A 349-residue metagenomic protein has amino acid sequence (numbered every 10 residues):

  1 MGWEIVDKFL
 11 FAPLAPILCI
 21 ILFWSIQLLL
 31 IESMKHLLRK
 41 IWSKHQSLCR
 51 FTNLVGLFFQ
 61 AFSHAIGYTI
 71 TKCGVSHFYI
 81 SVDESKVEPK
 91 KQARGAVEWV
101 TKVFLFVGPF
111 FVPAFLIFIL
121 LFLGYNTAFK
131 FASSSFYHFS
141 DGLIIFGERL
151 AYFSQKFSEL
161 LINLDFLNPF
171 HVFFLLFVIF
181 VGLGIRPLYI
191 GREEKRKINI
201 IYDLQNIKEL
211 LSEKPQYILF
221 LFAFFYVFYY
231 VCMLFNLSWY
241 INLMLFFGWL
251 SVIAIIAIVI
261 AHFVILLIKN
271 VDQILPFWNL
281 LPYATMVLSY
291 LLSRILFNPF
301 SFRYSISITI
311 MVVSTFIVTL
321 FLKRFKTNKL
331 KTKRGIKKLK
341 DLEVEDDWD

Functional and structural regions predicted by a protein language model:
G2-K35, S85-N242, I253-I258, H262 (+1 more regions): Metalloprotease/metallohydrolase-associated module, dominated by Zn2+-dependent proteases
K35-E98: Small-residue-rich helix-interface/hinge motifs
W42, F325-D349: Short, highly charged, low-complexity non-transmembrane loops/tails of multi-pass membrane proteins
L48-Q60, F146-A151, L339-D349: Cytosolic juxtamembrane regulatory segments of multi-pass membrane proteins
A61-H64, L291, V312-K333: C-terminal transmembrane-bundle signature of multipass membrane proteins, characterized by strong activation on
N236-M244, S293-T309: Extracellular/periplasmic helix-loop-helix junctions in multi-pass membrane proteins
L250-V252, Y304-L320: Small-residue-rich transmembrane alpha-helices that serve as helix-helix interface/gating elements in multipass
D272-L281, F302-I306: Membrane-interfacial entry segments at the cytosolic side of transmembrane helices
